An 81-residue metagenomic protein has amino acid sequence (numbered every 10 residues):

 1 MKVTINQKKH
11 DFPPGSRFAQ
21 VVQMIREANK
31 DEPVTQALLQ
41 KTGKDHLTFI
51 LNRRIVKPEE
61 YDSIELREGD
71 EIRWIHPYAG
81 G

Functional and structural regions predicted by a protein language model:
M1-G80: Ubiquitin-like/PB1-type beta-grasp interaction modules and other compact soluble beta-rich domains
